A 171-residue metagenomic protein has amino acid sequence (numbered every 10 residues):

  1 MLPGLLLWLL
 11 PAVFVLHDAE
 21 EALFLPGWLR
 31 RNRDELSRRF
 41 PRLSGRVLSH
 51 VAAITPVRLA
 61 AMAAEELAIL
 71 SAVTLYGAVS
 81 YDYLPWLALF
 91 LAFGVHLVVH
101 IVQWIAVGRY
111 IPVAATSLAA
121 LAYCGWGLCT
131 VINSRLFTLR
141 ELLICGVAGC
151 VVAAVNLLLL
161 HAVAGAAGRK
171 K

Functional and structural regions predicted by a protein language model:
M1-G27: N-terminal signal-anchor transmembrane alpha helix
M1-W8, V73-W86, W126-L143: Helix-coil boundary and interhelical linker segments in multi-pass alpha-helical membrane proteins
A22-V51, A164-K171: Cytosolic, membrane-interface loops and tails of multi-pass inner-membrane proteins
L43-A64, Q103-V107: Membrane interfacial helix-start motif at the N-side
P56-Y76, A119-G125: Core segments of transmembrane alpha-helices that mediate helix-helix packing or line hydrophobic substrate/ligand
A78-S80, I101-I111, S134-L136: Membrane-interface helix caps and helix-loop-helix hairpins in membrane proteins
L91-H100, I111-V131: Hydrophobic alpha-helical membrane segments
C124-K171: Terminal transmembrane helical module of multi-pass membrane proteins
